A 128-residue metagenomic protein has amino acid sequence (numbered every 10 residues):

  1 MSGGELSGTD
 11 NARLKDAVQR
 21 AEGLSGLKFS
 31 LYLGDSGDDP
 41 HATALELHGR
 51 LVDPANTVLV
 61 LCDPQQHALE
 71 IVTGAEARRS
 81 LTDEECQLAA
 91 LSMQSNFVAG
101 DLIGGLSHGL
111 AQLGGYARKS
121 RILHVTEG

Functional and structural regions predicted by a protein language model:
M1-T57, P64-G128: A structural boundary signal for the start of the first folded domain, especially the loop/turn and N-capping region
